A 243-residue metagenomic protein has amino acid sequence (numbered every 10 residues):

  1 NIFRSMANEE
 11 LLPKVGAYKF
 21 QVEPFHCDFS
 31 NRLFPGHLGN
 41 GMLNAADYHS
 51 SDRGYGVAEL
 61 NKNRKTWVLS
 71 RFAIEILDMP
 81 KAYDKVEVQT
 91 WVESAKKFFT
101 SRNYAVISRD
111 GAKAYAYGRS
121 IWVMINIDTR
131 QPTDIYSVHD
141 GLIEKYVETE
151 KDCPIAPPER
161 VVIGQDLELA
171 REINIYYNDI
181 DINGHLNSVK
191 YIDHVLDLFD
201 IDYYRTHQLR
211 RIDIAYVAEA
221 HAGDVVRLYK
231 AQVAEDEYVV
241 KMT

Functional and structural regions predicted by a protein language model:
F3-L69, Y117-R119, N126-R210: Hot-dog-fold acyl-thioester-processing enzymes
F3-Y18, A73-P158, V162-I163, Y216 (+2 more regions): HotDog/MaoC-like acyl-thioester-processing domains
